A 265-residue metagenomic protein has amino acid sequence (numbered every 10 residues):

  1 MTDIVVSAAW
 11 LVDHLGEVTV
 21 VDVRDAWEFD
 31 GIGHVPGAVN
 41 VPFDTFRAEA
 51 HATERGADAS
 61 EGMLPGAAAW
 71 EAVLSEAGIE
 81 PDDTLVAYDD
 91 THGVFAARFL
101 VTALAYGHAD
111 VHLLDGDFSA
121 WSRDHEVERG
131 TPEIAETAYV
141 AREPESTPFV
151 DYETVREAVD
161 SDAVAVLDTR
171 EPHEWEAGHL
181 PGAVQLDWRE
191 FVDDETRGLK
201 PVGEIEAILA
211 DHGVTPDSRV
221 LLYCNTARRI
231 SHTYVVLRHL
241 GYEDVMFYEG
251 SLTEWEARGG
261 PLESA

Functional and structural regions predicted by a protein language model:
M1-T19, V23-A165, P172-A265: Rhodanese-like catalytic fold shared by cysteine-dependent sulfurtransferases and DSP/PTP-type phosphatases
